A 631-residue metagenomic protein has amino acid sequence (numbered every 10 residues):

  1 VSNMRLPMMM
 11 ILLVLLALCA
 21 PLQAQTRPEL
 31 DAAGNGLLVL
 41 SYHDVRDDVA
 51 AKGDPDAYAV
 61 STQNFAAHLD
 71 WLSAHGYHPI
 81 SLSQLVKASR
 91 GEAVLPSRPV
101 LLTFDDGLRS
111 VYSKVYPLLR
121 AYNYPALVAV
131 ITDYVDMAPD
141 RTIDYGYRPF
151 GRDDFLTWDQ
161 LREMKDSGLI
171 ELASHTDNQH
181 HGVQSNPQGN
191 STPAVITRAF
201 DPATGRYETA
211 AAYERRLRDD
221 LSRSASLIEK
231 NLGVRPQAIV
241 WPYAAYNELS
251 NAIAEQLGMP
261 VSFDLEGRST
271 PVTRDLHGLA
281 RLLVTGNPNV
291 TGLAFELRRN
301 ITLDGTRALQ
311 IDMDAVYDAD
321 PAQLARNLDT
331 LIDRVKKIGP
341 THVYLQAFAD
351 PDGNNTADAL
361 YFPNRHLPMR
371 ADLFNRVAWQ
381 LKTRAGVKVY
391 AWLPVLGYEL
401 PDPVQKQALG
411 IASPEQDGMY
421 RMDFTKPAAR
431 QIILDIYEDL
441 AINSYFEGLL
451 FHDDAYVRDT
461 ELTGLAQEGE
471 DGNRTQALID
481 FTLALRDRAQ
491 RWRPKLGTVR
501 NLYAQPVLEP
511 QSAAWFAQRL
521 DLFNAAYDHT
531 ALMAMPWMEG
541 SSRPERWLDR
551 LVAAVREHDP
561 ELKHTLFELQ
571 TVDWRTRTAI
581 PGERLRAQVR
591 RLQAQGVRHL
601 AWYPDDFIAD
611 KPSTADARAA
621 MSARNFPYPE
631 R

Functional and structural regions predicted by a protein language model:
L40-D48, D54, R98-V100, R120-A245 (+1 more regions): Metal-dependent polysaccharide deacetylase catalytic core of the NodB/CE4 family, i.e., the active-site-bearing domain
S61-I80, R326-D352, N443-G448, F523-H529 (+1 more regions): Catalytic domains of carbohydrate-active enzymes, especially glycoside hydrolases
L95-S97, S110-R120, L331-I332, A349-P394 (+1 more regions): Aromatic-lined substrate-binding rim segments of carbohydrate-active enzymes
T142-P149, L303-L324, A378-W379, K388-D439 (+1 more regions): Active-site-adjacent "subsite" loops/lids of carbohydrate-active enzymes
P242, K388-Y398, L450-D454, R474-F516 (+1 more regions): Aromatic-lined carbohydrate-recognition surfaces of secreted/lumenal glycan-active proteins
A245-R281, G497-P536, R577-T578: Substrate-binding cleft/loops of secretory-pathway carbohydrate-active enzymes
L265, S269, T341, Y527-E545 (+2 more regions): Substrate-binding cleft of secreted/luminal carbohydrate-active enzymes
G305-A315, V499-V507, V555-L585: Active-site clefts of carbohydrate-active enzymes
